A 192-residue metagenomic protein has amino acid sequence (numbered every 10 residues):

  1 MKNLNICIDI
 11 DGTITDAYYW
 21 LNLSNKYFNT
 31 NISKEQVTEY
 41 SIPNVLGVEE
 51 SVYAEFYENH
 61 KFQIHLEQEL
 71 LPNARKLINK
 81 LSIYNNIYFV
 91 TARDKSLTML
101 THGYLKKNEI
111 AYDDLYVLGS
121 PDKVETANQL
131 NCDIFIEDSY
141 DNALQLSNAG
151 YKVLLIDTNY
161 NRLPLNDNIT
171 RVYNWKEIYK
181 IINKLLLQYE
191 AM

Functional and structural regions predicted by a protein language model:
M1-A54: Active-site neighborhood of HAD-like aspartate-dependent phosphohydrolases
Y40-K76: Metal-dependent phosphoesterase signature
F62-F89, D94-H102: Short, acidic loop-to-helix structural element flanking the phosphoryl-transfer center in phosphate-processing enzymes
Y88, Y116, I134-I136, L154 (+1 more regions): Hydrophobic/aromatic beta-strand patches that form the interior of the parallel beta-sheet core in alpha/beta enzyme
D94-Q145, A149: Substrate-recognition "cap/lid" segment bordering the active-site pocket of phosphatases
N128-Q129, Y140-M192: Asp-based, Mg2+/Mn2+-dependent phosphohydrolase catalytic module
